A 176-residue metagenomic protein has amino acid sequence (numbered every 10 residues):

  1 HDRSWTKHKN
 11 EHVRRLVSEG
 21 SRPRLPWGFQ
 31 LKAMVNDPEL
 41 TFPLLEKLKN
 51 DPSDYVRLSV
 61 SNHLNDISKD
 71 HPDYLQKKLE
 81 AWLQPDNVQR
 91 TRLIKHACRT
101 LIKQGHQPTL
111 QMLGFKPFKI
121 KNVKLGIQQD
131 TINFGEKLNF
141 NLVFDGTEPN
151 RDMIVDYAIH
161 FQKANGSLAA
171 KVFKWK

Functional and structural regions predicted by a protein language model:
H1-K176: Alpha-helical scaffold domains
